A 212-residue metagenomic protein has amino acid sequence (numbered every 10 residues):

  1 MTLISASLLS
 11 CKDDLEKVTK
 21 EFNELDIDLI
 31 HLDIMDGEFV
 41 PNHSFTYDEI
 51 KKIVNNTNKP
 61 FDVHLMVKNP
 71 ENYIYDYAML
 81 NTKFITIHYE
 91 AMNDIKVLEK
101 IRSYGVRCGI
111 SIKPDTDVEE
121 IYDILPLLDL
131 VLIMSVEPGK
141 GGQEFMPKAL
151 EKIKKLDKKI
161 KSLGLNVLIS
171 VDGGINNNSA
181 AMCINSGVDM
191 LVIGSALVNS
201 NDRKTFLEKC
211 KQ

Functional and structural regions predicted by a protein language model:
I4-S7, I30-L32, F61-L65, K83-I87 (+4 more regions): Hydrophobic faces of well-ordered beta-strands that scaffold small-molecule active sites in alpha/beta enzyme cores
L8-D13, L65-P70, E90-A91, S111-E119 (+2 more regions): Glycine-rich beta-to-alpha transition loops that act as phosphate-gripper elements at the mouths of alpha/beta enzyme
L15-F22, E71-M79, T116-L127, G173-L191: Catalytic cores of alpha/beta
F22, D33, Y77, V131 (+5 more regions): Conserved, mostly hydrophobic/aromatic
H31-S103: N-terminal active-site wall of soluble small-molecule enzyme domains
D36-S44, P114, I124-K158, L163-L165 (+1 more regions): Glycine/Thr-rich beta-alpha phosphate-binding loop at enzyme active sites
H43-V63, K100-P114, A149-I169, G173 (+1 more regions): Alpha-helix-loop-beta-strand connector modules within alpha/beta enzyme cores
I85-N93, L132-Q143, S186-F206: Glycine-rich phosphate-binding active-site loops on the catalytic face of alpha/beta enzymes
